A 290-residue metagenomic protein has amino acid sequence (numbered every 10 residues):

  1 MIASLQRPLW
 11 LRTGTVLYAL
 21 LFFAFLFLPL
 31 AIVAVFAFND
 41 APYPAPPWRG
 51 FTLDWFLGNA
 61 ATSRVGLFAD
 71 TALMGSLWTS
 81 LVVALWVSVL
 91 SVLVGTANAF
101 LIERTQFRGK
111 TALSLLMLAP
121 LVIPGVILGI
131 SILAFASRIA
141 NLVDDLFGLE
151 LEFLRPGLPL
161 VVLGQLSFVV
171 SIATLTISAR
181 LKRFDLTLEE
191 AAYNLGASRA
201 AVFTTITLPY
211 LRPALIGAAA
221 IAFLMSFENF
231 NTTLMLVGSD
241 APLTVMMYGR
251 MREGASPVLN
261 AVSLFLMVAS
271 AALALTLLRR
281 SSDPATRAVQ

Functional and structural regions predicted by a protein language model:
M1-F36, L113: N-terminal signal-anchor/first transmembrane alpha helix
M1-P8, L85-M117, I130, A134-S137 (+3 more regions): Transmembrane-helix boundary motif in ABC transporter permease subunits
I2-S4, G14-T15, S178-Y193, V202-I206 (+1 more regions): C-terminal transmembrane helix and the adjacent membrane-cytosol boundary/short C-terminal tail of inner/organellar
L5-R12, A41, L53-L67, F227 (+1 more regions): Interhelical loop and adjacent transmembrane-helix boundary motif in polytopic membrane transport permeases
L9, Q106-S114, L158-P159, F184-G217: Amphipathic cytosolic juxtamembrane alpha-helices at the membrane-cytosol interface of multi-pass membrane transporters
L17-Y18, F23-L30, A119, G129 (+3 more regions): Transmembrane alpha-helices
F36-P44, A134, A173-T174, A214-Y248: Non-cytoplasmic
P44, W48, L53, G109-K110 (+3 more regions): Membrane-interfacial helix termini and adjacent extracytoplasmic/periplasmic loops of multi-pass transporters
